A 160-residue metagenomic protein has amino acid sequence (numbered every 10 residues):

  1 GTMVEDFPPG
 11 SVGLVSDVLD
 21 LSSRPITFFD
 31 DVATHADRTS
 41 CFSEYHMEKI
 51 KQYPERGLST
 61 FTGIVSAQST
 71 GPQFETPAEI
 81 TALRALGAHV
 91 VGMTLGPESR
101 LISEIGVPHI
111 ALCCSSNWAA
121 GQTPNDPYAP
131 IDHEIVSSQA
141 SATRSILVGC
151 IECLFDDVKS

Functional and structural regions predicted by a protein language model:
G1-W118, T123, P130-K159: Glycine-rich phosphate- or other oxyanion-binding loops that anchor nucleotides, phosphorylated ligands
